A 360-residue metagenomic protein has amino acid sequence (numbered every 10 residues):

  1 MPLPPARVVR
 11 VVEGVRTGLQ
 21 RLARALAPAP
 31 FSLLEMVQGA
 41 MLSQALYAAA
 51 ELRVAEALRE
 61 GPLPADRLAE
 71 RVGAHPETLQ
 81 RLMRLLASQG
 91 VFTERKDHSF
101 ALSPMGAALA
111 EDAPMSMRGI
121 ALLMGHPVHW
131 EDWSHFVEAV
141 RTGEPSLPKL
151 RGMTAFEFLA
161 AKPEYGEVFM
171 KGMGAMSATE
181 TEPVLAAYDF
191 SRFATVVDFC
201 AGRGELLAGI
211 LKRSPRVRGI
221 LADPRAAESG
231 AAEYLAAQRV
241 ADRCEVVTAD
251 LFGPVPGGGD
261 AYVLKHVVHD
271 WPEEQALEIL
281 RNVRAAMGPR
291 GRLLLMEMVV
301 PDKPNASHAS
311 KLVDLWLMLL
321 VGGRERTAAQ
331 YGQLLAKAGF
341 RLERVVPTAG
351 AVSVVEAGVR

Functional and structural regions predicted by a protein language model:
M1-E13: Eukaryotic partner-binding/assembly regions in large regulatory complexes
V12-A194: Conserved Class I S-adenosyl-L-methionine-dependent methyltransferase catalytic core
S99-A101, P301, T348-G350: Conserved beta-strand edge residues that scaffold enzyme active sites
D112-N305, L342, V352-V354: Conserved adenosyl
L294-A338, E343-R344: C-terminal alpha-helical "lid/dimerization" subdomain adjacent to the S-adenosyl-L-methionine
F340-R360: Core SAM-dependent methyltransferase catalytic element
